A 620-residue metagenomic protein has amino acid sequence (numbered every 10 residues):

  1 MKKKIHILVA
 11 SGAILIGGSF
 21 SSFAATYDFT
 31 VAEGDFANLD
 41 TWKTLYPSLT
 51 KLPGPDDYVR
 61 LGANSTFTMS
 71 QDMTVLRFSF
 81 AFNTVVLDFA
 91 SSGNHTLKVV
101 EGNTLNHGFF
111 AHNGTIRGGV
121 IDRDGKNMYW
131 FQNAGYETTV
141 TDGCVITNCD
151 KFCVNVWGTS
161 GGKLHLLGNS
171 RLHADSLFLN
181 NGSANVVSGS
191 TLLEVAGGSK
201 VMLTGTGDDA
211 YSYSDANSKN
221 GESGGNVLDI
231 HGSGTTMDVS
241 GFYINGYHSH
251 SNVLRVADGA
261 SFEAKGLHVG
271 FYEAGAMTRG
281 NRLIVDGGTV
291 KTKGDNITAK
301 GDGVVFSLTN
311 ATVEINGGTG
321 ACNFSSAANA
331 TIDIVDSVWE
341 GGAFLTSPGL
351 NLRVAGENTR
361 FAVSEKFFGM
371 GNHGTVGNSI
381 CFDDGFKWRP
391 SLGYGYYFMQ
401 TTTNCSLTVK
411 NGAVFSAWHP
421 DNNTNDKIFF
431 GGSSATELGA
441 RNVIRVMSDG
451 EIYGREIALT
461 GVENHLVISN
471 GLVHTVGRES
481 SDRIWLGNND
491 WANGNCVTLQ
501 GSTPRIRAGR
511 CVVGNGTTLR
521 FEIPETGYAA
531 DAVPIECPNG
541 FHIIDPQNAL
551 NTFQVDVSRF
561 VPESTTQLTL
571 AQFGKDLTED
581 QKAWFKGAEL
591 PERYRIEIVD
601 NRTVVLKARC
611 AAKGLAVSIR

Functional and structural regions predicted by a protein language model:
M1-T26: Sec-dependent, cleavable N-terminal signal peptides
S21-H95, D556-R620: Solvent-exposed adhesion/ligand-recognition segments of exported proteins
A32, N38, P55, H112 (+23 more regions): Cysteine-rich, disulfide-stabilized extracellular repeat modules
G62, S70, L76, A81 (+45 more regions): Feature marks extracellular polysaccharide-active and adherence modules
T74, E101-G108, R123-Q132, N148-G161 (+14 more regions): Extracellular beta-strand/beta-solenoid scaffold signature
N106, N133, N155, N180 (+19 more regions): Asparagine/serine/threonine-enriched low-complexity, disordered tracts, especially those forming N-linked glycosylation
E456, H465-Q567, K575: Extracellular beta-strand/loop-rich repeat segments of large surface/secreted proteins
